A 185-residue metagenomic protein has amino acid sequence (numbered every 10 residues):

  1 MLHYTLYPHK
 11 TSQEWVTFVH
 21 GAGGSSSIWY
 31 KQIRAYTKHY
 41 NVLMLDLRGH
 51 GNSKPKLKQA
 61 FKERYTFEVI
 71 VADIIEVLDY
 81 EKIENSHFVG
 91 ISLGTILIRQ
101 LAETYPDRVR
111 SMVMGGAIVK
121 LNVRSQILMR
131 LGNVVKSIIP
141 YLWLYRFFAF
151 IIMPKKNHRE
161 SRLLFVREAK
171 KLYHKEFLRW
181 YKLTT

Functional and structural regions predicted by a protein language model:
T5-Q59: Conserved HGGG/HGGXW glycine-rich cap/lid loop of the alpha/beta-hydrolase fold
W15, N41, E84-H87, R108-S111: Structural signature of beta-strand start/N-cap positions in the alpha/beta core of ABC transporter nucleotide-binding
K31, Q100-T104: Active-site signature of alpha/beta-hydrolase-fold catalytic machinery across serine- and Asp/Cys-nucleophile hydrolases
R34, L43-V89: Active-site loop/oxyanion-hole signature of alpha/beta-hydrolase fold enzymes
G90-G94, I98: Gly/Ala-rich beta-loop-alpha elbow adjacent to hydrolase catalytic centers
E103-T104, V109-I139: Flexible "cap/lid" loop of the alpha/beta hydrolase fold
V123-S125, L142-T185: Conserved alpha/beta-hydrolase catalytic His-Asp/Glu region
